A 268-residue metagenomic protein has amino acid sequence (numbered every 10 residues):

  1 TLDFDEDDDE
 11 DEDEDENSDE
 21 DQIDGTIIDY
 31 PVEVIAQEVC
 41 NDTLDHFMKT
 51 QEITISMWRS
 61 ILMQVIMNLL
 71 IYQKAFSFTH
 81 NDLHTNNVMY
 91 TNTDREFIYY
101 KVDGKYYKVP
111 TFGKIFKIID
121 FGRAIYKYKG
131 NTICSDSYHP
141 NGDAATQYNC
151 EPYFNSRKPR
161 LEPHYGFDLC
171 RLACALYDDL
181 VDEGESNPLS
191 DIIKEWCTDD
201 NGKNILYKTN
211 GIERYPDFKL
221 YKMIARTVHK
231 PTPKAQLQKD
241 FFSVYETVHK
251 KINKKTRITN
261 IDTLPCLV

Functional and structural regions predicted by a protein language model:
T1-S56, Y128-T132: Conserved structural core of kinase catalytic domains
D9-D13, S77, N81-P163, Y207: Catalytic activation segment of kinase domains across protein kinase-like and atypical kinase folds
I27-A36, K114-I118, Y165-D168, L172: Extended HEAT/HEAT-like alpha-solenoid repeat tracts in very large eukaryotic scaffold/adaptor proteins
I35-A36, K49-T50, T54-W58, D103 (+1 more regions): Active-site-proximal segments of catalytic enzyme domains that coordinate small-molecule cofactors or metal ions
C40-L44, R95, R123-A124, Y177-D179: Conserved beta-strand elements of beta-rich interaction domains across eukaryotes, especially beta-propellers
T43, M57-M67, I71, N87 (+4 more regions): Acidic, Ser/Thr-rich intrinsically disordered and amphipathic helical segments
Q51-H80, T85, D94-R95: Conserved kinase catalytic-core helix
Q147-V268: Helical subdomain adjoining the active site within ATP-dependent kinase catalytic cores
